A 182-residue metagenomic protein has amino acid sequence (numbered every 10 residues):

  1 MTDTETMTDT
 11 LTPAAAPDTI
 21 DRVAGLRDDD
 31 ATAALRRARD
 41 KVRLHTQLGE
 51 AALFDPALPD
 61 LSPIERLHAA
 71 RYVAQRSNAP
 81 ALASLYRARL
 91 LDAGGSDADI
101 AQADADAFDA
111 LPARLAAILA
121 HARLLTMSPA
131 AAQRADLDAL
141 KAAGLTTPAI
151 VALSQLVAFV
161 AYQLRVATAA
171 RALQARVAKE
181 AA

Functional and structural regions predicted by a protein language model:
M1-A101, A117, A175-R176, E180-A182: Secretory/endomembrane lumenal or extracellular ectodomains immediately following the signal peptide
L58-E65, A113, G144-L145, A149: Structural motif
L67-S77, A81-S84, R114-R134, S154-A158: Amphipathic, charged-and-aliphatic alpha-helical interface segments that function as noncatalytic docking
L90, G94-A98, P129-A139: Acidic-glycine-rich active-site phosphate/pyrophosphate-binding loop
D106-L111: Acidic/His metal-coordination segments adjacent to aromatic residues that form catalytic metal sites in metalloenzymes
A132-A182: Preference for long, well-ordered alpha-helical segments
